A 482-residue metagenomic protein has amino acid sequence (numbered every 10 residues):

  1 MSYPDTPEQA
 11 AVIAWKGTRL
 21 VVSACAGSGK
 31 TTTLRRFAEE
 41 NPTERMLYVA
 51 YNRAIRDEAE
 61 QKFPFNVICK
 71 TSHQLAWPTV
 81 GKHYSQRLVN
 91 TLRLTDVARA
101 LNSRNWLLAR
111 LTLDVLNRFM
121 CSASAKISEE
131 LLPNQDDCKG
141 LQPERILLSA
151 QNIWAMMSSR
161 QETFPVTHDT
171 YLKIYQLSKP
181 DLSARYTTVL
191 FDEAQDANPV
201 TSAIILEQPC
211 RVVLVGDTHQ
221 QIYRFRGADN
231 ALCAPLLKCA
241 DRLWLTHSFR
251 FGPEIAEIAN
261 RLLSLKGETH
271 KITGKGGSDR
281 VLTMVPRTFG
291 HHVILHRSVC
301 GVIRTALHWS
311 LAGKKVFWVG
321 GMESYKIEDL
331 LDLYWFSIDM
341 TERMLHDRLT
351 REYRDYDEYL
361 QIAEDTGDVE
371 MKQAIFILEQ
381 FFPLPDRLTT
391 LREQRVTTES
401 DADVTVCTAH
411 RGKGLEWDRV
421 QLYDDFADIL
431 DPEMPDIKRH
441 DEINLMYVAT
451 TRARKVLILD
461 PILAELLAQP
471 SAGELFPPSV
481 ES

Functional and structural regions predicted by a protein language model:
M1-A14, L20-V21, T33, W106-T188 (+2 more regions): Accessory N-terminal region flanking or inserted into the helicase ATPase core in nucleic-acid motor proteins
M1-R87, N260, T451: P-loop NTPase Walker
S23-S28, T32-L34, Y51-D57, H73 (+12 more regions): Conserved helicase motor core of SF1/SF2 NTP-dependent helicases
T43-E44, P209-R211, A453-K455: A short helix->loop->beta-strand "cap" motif at the edges of active sites that frequently abuts
M46-L47, F63-T71, Y84, C210-V213 (+3 more regions): Active-site regions of enzymes building and remodeling cell-envelope glycoconjugates
R53-M120, S310-G313, F317-Y325: Conserved P-loop NTPase-based nucleic-acid remodeling module centered on helicase motor cores
G81-Q161, L236, D241-P286, H291 (+1 more regions): Interdomain motor-coupling "hinge/lid" segment immediately C-terminal to the ATP-binding subdomain of NTP-driven enzymes
D332-D460, A464-L467: Conserved helicase C-terminal RecA-like lobe
